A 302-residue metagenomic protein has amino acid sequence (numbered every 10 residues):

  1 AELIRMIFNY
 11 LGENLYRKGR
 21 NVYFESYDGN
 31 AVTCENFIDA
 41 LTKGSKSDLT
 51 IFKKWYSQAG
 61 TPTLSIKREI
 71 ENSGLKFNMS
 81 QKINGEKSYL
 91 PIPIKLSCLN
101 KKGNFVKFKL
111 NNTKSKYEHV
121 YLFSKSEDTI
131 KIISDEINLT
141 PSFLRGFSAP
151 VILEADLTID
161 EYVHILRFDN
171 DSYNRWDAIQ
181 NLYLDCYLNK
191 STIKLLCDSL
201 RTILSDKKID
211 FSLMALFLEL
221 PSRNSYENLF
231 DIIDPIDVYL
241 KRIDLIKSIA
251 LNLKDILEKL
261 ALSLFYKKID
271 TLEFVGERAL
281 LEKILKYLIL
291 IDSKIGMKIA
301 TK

Functional and structural regions predicted by a protein language model:
A1, M6, Y27, I51-Y56 (+6 more regions): Homeobox/homeodomain signature
A1-F77, L188-R201: Amphipathic alpha-helical substructures
I4, K46-K53, I83, Y89 (+1 more regions): Short, surface-exposed, charge-dense and proline/glycine-enriched linear segments
S26-V32, K114-D128, P150-L157: Short, exposed beta-strand "edge-strand" segments with a Pro/Gly-rich flavor and a Y/T-containing core
S47-I51, T61-F143, R175, A250 (+1 more regions): Beta-strand-rich binding/interaction modules
Q58, I83, N100-K102, L184-L188 (+1 more regions): Short loop/turn segments at secondary-structure transitions that flank enzyme active sites
S88-Y89, K131-K302: Long, ordered, helix-rich scaffold segments
